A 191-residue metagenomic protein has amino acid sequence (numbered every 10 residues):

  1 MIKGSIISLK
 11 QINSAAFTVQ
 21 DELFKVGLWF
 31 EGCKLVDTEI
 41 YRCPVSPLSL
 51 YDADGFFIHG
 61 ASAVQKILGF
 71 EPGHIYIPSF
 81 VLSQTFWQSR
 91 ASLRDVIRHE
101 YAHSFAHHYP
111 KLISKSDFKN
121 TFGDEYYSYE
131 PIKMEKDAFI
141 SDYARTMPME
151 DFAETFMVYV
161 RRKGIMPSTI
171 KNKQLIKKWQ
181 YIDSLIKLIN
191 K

Functional and structural regions predicted by a protein language model:
I2-I6, K10, I140-K191: Pan-zinc metallopeptidase signature
I2-L82, F86-A91: Auxiliary, metal-adjacent structural segments of Zn-dependent hydrolase domains
A15, R90, R94, R98 (+1 more regions): Hydrophobic (often cysteine-bearing) scaffold residues that line and stabilize catalytic clefts of nucleotide/cofactor
F80-T85, I132-E135, E154: Short, conserved helix/loop micro-motifs enriched in His/Cys and acidic residues
Q88, E135-A144: General secondary-structure propensity
A91-D95, H108-K136: Post-HEXXH active-site segment of zinc metalloproteases
I97, Y101-A106: Active-site His/Glu-centered metal-binding helix of metallohydrolases
